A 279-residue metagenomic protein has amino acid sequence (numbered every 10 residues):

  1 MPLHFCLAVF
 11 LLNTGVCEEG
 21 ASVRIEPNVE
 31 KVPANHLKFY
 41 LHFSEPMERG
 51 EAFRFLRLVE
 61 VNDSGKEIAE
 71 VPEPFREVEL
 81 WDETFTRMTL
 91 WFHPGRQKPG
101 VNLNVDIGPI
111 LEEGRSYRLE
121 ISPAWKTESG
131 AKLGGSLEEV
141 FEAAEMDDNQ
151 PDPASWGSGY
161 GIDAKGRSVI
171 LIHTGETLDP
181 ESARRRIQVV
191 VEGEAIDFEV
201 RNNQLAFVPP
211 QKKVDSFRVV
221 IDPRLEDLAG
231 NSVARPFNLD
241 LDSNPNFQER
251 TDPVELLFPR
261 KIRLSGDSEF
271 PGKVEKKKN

Functional and structural regions predicted by a protein language model:
M1-A8: Sec-dependent signal peptide recognition, specifically the positively charged N-region followed immediately by
A8-C17: Hydrophobic h-region of N-terminal signal peptides that target proteins for export in Gram-negative bacteria
C17-N279: Acidic, low-complexity Ser/Thr/Gly/Pro-rich repeat segments typical of extracellular/periplasmic and surface-exposed
